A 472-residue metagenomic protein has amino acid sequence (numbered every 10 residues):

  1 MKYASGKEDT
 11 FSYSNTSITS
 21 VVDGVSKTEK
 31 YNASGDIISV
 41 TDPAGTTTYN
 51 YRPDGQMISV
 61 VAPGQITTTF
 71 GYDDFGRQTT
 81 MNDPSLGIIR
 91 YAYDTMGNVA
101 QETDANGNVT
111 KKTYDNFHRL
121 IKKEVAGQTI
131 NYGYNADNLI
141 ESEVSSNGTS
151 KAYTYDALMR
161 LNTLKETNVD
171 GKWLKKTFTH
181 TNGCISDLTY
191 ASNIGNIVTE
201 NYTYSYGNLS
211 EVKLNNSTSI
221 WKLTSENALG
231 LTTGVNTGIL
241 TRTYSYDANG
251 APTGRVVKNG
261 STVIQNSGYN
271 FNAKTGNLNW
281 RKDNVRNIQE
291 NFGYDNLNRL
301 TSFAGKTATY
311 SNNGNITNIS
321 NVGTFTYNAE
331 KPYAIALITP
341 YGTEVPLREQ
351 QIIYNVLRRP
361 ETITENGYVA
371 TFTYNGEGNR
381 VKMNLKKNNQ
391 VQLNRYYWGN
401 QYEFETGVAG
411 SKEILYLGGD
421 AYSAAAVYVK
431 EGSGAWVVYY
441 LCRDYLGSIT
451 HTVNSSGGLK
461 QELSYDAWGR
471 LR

Functional and structural regions predicted by a protein language model:
K2, K30, S34, I38-T41 (+23 more regions): Residue-level markers of secondary-structure register and packing in elongated scaffolds
D9-Y13, G133, V322-P332: GD-rich hexapeptide-repeat beta-solenoids
S12-I18, C184: Ser/Thr- and Asn-enriched, surface-exposed coil loops between beta-strands
I18-S20, I38, T79, I121 (+3 more regions): Short polybasic amphipathic segments
Y244, I316-N328, T406-G410, R472: Proline-centered turn/helix-capping motifs that create local helix->coil transitions or kinks
I338-G342: Short, solvent-exposed loop/edge segments of extracellular or virion-exposed proteins
E413-G418, Y422: Extended, non-globular alpha-helical segments
